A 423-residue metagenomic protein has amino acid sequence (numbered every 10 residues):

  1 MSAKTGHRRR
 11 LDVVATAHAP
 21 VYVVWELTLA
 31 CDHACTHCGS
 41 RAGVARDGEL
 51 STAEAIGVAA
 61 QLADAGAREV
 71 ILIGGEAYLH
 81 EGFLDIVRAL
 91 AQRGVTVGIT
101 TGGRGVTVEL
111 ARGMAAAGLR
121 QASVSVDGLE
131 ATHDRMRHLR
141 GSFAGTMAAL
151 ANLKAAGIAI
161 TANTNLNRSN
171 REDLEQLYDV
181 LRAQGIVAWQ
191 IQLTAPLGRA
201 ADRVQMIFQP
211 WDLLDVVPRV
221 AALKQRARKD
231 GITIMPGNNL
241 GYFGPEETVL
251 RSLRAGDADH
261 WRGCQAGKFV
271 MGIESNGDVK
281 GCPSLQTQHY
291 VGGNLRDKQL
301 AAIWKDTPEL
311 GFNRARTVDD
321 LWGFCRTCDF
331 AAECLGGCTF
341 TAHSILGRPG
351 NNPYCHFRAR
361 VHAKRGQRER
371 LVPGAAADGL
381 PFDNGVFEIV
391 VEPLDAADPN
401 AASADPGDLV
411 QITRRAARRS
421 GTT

Functional and structural regions predicted by a protein language model:
M1-K4, L50, G57, A116-Q121 (+4 more regions): Radical SAM enzyme [4Fe-4S]-AdoMet core and its adjacent flexible, acidic and glycine-rich loops/tails across
M1-Y22, H33-A34, Q225, I234 (+3 more regions): Flexible, acidic/Gly-rich N-terminal and inter-domain linker regions that tether and position cofactor-handling modules
S2-Q121: Conserved alpha-helical substructure of the radical SAM core
V24, N239-H362: Accessory C-terminal segments flanking Radical SAM cores
G43, G75, D127, T194 (+1 more regions): Flexible loop residues that form catalytic and substrate-binding hotspots at small-molecule/glycan-binding clefts
S51-V58, T341-H356, L371-A375: Short cysteine/histidine-rich metal-coordination sites, predominantly Zn2+-binding motifs
T52, I56, H80, L84 (+6 more regions): Structural motif corresponding to alpha-helix initiation and N-cap regions
L62-G74, N313, N352-D398: Short Fe-S-cluster ligation motifs
